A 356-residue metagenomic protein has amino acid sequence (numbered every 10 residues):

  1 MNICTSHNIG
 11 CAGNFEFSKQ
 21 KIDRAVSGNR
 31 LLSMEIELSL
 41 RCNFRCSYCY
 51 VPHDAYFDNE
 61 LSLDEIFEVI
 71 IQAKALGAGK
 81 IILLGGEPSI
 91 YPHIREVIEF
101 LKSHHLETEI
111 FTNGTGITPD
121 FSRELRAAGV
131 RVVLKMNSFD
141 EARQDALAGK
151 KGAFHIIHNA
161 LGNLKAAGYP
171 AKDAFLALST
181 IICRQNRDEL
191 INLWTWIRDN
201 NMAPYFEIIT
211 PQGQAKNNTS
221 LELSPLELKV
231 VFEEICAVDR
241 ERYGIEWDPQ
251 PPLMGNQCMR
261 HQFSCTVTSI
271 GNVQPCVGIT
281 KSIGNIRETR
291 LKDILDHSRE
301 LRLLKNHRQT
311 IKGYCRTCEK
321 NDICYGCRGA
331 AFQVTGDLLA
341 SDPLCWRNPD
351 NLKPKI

Functional and structural regions predicted by a protein language model:
M1-A25, R30, T280-I356: Flexible mid-to-C-terminal extensions adjoining Fe-S/redox cofactors in radical SAM and related proteins
N2-R131: Conserved alpha-helical substructure of the radical SAM core
I9, E107, R123-T289: Radical SAM enzyme [4Fe-4S]-AdoMet core and its adjacent flexible, acidic and glycine-rich loops/tails across
L32, G79, H261, V277 (+1 more regions): Exposed loop/turn and edge beta-strand positions of beta-sandwich/beta-sheet ligand-binding modules
R41, R45, P52, H261 (+4 more regions): Cys/His-rich metal-chelating microdomains
I90, C183-N186, I323: Nucleotide-sugar-dependent glycosyltransferase donor-binding/catalytic pocket residues
